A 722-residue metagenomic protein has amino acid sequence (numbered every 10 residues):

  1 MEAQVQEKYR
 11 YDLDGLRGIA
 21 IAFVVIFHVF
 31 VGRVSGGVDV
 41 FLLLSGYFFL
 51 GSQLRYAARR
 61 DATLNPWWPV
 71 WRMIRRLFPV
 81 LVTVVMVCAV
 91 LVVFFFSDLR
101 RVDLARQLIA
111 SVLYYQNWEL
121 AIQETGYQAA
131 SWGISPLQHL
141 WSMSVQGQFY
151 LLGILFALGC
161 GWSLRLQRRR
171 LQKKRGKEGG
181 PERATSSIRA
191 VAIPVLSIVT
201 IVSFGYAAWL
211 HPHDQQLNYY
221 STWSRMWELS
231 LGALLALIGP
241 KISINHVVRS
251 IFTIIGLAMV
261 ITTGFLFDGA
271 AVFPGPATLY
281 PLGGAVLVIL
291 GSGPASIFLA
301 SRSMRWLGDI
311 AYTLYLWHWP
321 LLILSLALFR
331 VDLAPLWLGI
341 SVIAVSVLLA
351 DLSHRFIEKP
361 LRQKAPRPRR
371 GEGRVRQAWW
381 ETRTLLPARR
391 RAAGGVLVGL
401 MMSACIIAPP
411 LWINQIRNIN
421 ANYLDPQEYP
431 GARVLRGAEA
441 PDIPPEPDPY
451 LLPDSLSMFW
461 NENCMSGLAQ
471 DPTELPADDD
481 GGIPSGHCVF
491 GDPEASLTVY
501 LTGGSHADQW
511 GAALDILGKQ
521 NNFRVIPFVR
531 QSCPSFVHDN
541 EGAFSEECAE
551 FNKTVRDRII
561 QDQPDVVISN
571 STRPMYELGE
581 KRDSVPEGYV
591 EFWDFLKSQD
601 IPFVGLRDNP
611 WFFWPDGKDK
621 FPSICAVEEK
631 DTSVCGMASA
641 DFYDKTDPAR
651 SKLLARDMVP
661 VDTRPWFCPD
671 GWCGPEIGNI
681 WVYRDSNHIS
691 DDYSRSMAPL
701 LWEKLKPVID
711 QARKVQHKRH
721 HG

Functional and structural regions predicted by a protein language model:
M1-R389, G399-S403, W681, H717 (+1 more regions): Membrane-interface helix/loop caps of multi-pass membrane proteins
R330-L333, V347, R355, K359-G722: Extracellular/periplasmic envelope-modification machinery, especially enzymes that add or remove acyl/ester groups on
